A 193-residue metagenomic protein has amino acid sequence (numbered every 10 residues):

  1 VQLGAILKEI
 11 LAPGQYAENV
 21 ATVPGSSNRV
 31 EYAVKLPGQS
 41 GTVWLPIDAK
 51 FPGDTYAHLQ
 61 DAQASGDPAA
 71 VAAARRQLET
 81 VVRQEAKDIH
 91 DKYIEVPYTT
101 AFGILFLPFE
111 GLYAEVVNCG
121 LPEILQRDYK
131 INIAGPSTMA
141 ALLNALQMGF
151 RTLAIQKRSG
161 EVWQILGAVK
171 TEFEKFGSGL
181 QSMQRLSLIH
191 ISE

Functional and structural regions predicted by a protein language model:
V1-S192: Amphipathic, heptad-repeat alpha-helical coiled-coil/stalk segments that mediate oligomerization, tethering
